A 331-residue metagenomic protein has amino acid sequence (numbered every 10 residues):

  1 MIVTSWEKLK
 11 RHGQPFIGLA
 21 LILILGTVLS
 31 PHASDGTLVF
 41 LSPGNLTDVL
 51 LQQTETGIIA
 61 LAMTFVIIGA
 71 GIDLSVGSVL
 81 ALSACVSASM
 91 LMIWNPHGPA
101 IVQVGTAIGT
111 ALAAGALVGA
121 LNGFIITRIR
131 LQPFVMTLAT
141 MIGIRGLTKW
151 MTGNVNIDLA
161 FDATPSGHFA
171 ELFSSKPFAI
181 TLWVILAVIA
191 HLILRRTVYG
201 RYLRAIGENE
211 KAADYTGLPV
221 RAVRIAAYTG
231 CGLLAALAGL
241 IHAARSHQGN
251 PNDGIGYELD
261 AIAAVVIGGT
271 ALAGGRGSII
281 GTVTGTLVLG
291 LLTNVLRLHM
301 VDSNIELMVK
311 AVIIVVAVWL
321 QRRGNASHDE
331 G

Functional and structural regions predicted by a protein language model:
M1-A60, P96-T106: Membrane-interfacial amphipathic/re-entrant helices at transmembrane-helix boundaries
M1-H32, V188, E208, Y215-A222 (+1 more regions): Cytosolic-side transmembrane-helix boundaries in multi-pass membrane proteins
E7, I129, P133-R196, V223-A226 (+3 more regions): Transmembrane helix-bundle core of multi-pass membrane transporters and related energy-transducing complexes
P15-V28, M63-T64, A88, L112-G115 (+6 more regions): Hydrophobic core segments of alpha-helical transmembrane domains in multi-pass membrane transport and ion-translocation
G26-T27, S42-W94, F124-L131, G269-I279 (+2 more regions): Single transmembrane alpha-helix segments in multi-pass membrane proteins
H97-M141, T284: Alpha-helical transmembrane segments within multi-pass membrane transporters and channels
Q103-A111, L117-N122, K176-G249: Helix-loop-helix "hairpin" substructures at the membrane interface of multi-pass membrane proteins
A235, R245-A311: Transmembrane alpha-helical segments in multi-pass inner-membrane proteins
